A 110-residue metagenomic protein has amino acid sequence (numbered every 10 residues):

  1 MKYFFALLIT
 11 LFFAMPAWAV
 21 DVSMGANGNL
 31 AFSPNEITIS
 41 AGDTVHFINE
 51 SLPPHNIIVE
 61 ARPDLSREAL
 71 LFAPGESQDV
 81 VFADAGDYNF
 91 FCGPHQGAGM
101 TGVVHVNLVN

Functional and structural regions predicted by a protein language model:
M1-F4: Positively charged n-region of N-terminal signal peptides that target proteins for export
A6-L7, A17: Cleavable N-terminal signal peptides
A17-N110: Extracytoplasmic copper-binding redox domains, predominantly the cupredoxin/blue-copper superfamily
